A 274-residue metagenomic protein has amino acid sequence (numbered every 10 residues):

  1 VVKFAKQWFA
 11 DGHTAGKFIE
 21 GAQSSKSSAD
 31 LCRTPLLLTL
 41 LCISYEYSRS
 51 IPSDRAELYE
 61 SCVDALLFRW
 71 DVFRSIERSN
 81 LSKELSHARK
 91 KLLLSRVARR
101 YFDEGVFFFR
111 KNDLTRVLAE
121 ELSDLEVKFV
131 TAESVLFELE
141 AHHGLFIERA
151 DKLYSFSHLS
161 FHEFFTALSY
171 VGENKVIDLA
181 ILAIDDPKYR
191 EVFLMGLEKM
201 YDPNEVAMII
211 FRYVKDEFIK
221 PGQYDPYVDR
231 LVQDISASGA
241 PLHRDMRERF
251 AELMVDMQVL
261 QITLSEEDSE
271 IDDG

Functional and structural regions predicted by a protein language model:
V1, T34, V97, G196: A residue-level signal for conserved active-site and pocket-lining positions in enzyme catalytic cores
V2-L40, S61, S134-V135: Amphipathic alpha-helical segments of the small helical/lid subdomains adjacent to P-loop NTPase cores
Q7-W8, S44, L168: Residue-level signal for well-ordered alpha-helical positions
G16, Y47-P52, A56, E60 (+3 more regions): Extended helical regulatory/linker subdomains that flank P-loop NTPase cores
G21-K26, S79-E84, A132, R149 (+2 more regions): Active-site-adjacent structural elements in folded domains
Q23-R33, S50-I51, K83-L92, F156 (+2 more regions): Structural motif
L38-L41, F165-T166, G196: Buried hydrophobic packing segments
F73, L92, A98, A167-G274: Hydrophobic repeat-domain scaffold segments
